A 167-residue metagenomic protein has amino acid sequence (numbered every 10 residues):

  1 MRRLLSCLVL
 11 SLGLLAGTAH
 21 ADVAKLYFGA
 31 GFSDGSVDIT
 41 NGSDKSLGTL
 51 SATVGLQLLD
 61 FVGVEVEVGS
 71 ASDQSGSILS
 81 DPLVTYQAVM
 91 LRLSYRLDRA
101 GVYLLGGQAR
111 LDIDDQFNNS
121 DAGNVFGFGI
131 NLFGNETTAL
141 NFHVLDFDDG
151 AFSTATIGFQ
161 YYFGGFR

Functional and structural regions predicted by a protein language model:
M1-K25, F166-R167: Cleavable N-terminal export/targeting peptides
H20-V64, V68-Q74, L93-S94, G101-L104 (+3 more regions): Short glycine/proline- and aromatic-enriched beta-strand/turn motifs that initiate or cap beta-hairpins
I39-K45, S77-L83, R96, D114-A122 (+1 more regions): Solvent-exposed loop/turn segments connecting transmembrane beta-strands in outer-membrane beta-barrel proteins
G48-L50, T85-Q87, N124: Residues that act as N-cap/strand-start positions at coil-to-secondary-structure junctions
S72-S77, A122, F126-R167: Predominantly the C-terminal beta-signal and adjacent terminal strand-loop region of outer-membrane beta-barrel
L83-M90, A151, Q160-Y161: Outer-membrane beta-barrel porins/channels
V84-L105, D146: Short, contiguous, well-ordered secondary-structure segments
G101-D115, N119-G123: Mid-chain, well-packed structural core segment of small domains
